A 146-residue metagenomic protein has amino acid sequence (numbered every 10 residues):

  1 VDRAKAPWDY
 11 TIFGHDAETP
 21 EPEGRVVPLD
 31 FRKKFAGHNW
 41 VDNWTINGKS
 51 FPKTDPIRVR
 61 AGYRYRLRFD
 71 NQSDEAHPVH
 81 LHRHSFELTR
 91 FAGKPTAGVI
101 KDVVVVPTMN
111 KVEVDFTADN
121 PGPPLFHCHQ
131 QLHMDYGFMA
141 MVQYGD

Functional and structural regions predicted by a protein language model:
V1-A76, R83-K101, V105-K111: Edge beta-strand plus adjacent loop/short-helix module at the start of the mature soluble/periplasmic domain
V1-R3, H77, I100-D146: Extracellular/periplasmic metallocenter environments
